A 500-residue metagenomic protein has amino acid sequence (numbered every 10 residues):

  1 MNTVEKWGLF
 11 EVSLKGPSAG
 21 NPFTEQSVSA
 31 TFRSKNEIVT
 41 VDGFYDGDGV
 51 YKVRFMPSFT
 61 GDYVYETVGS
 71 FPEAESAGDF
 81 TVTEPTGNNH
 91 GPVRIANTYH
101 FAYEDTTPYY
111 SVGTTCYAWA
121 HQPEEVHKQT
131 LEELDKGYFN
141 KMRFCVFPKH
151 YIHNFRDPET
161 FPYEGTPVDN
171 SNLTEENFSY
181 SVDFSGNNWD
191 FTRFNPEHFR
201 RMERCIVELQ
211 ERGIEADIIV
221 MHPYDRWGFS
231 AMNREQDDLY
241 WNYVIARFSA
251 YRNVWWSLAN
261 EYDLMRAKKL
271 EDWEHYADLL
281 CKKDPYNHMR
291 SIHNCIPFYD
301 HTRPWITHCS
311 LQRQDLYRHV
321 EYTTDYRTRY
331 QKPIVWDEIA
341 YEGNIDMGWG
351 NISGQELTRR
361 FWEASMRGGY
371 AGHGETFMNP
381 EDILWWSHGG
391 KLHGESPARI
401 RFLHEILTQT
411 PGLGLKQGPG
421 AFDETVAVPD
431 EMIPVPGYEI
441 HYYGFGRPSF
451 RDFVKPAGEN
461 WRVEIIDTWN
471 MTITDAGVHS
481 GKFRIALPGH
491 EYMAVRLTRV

Functional and structural regions predicted by a protein language model:
M1-N36, V41-F44, D79-P85, D423-E431: Non-catalytic, glycine-rich low-complexity segments
N2, E342-I345, L357-G477, A486-V500: Aromatic- and carboxylate-lined catalytic core of secreted/periplasmic carbohydrate-active enzymes
R33, G87-H319: Active-site mouth of glycoside hydrolases
S34-N36, F71, D467-M471: Solvent-exposed strand-loop boundary residues in beta-sheet-rich modules
E37-T98: Extended acidic/polar, glycine-enriched regions that form or flank non-catalytic beta-rich accessory modules
G43-Y45, A476-H479: Short beta-strand segments within Ig-like beta-sandwich modules, predominantly Fibronectin type-III
G113-A120, P167, N177, R193 (+4 more regions): Extended substrate-binding grooves/exosites of carbohydrate-active enzymes
L239, N253, N260-E395: Extracellular glycoside hydrolase catalytic/binding regions
